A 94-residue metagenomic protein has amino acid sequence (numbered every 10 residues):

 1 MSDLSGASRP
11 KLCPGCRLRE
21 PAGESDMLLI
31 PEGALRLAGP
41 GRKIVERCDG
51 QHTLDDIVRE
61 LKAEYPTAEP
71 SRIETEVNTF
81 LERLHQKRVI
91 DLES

Functional and structural regions predicted by a protein language model:
M1-E32: Long, low-complexity, charged/polar intrinsically disordered regions in eukaryotic proteins
A34-S94: Long, charge-rich, low-complexity alpha-helical segments
